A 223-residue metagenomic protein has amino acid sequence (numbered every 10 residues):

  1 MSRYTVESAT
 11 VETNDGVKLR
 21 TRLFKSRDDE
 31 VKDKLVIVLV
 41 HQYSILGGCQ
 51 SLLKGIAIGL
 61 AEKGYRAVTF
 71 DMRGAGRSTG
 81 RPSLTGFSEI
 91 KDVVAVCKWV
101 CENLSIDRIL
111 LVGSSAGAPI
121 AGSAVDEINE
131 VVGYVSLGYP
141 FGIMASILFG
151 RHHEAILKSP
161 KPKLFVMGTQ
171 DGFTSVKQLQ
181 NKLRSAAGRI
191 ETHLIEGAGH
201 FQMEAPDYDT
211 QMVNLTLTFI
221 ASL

Functional and structural regions predicted by a protein language model:
M1-V31: N-terminal cap/lid segment of alpha/beta-hydrolase-fold proteins
D28-D71: Short, surface-exposed "cap/lid" segments of acyl-processing enzymes
S83-N103: Alpha/beta-hydrolase active-site loop
L104-S115: Alpha/beta-hydrolase fold nucleophile elbow
I143, T169-T174, H200-F201: Acidic catalytic loop of the alpha/beta-hydrolase fold
K158-P160, F165-M167, D171: Short beta-strand/loop motif that positions the catalytic acidic residue of the alpha/beta-hydrolase fold
S185-F201: Catalytic histidine neighborhood in serine/cysteine hydrolases with alpha/beta-hydrolase-type architecture
A198-Q211: Catalytic histidine-centered segment of alpha/beta-hydrolase-like enzymes
